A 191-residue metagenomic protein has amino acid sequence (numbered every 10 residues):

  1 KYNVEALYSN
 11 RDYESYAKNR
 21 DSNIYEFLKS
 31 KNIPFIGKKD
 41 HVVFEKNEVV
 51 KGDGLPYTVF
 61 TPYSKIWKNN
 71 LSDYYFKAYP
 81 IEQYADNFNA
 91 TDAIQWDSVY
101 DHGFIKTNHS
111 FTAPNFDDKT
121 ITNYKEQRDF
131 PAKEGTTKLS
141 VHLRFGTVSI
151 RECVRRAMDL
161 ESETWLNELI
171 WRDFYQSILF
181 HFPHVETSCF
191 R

Functional and structural regions predicted by a protein language model:
K1-L71: Trp/Phe/Arg-rich N-terminal binding region typifying the photolyase-homology
P56-R191: Glycine/tryptophan-enriched, flexible segments
